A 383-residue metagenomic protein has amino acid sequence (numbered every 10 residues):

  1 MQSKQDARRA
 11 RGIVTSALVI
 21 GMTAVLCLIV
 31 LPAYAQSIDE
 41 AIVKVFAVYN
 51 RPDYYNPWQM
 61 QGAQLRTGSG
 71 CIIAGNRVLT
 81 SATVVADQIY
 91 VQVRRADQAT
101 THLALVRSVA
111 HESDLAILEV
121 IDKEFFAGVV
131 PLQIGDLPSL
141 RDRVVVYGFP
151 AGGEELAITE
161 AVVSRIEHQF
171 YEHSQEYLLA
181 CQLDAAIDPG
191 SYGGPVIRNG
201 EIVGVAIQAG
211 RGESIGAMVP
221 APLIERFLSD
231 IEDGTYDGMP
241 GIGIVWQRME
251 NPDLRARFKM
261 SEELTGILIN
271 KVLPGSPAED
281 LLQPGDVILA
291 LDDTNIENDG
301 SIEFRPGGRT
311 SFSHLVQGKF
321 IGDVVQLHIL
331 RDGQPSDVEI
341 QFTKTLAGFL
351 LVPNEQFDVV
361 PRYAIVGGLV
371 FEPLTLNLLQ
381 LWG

Functional and structural regions predicted by a protein language model:
S16-I29: Bacterial N-terminal signal peptides
Y34-I72, V78-T83, Y90, D114 (+4 more regions): N-terminal activation segment of mature serine protease catalytic domains
E40, V48, A82, L105 (+4 more regions): C-terminal recognition in membrane/secretory proteostasis and scaffolding
A41-A47, D53-Y54, Q59-M60, I121-P131 (+2 more regions): Active-site region of chymotrypsin-like
A41-K44, R77-A82, L137-P150, L183-G212 (+3 more regions): Active-site-proximal beta-strands of protease catalytic cores
G70-I72, A104-V106, V163, I269: Conserved hydrophobic positions within beta-strands
A74-L156, P189, S336-D337: Conserved active-site neighborhood of the chymotrypsin/trypsin-like protease fold
D87-L105, S139-V145, L156-Q169, P222-I224 (+4 more regions): Beta-strand/loop subdomains of soluble extracytoplasmic proteins
